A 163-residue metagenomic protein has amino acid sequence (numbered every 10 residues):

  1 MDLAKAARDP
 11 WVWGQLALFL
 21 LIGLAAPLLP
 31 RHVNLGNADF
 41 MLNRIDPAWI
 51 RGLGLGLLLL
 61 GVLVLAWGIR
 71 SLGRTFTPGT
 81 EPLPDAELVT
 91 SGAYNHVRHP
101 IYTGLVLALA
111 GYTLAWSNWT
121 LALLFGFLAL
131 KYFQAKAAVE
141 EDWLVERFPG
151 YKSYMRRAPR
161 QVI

Functional and structural regions predicted by a protein language model:
M1-L83, E87-T90, A108-I163: Membrane-anchoring alpha-helices and their flanking helix-loop junctions
A86-V97, I101-Y102: Solvent-exposed interhelical
